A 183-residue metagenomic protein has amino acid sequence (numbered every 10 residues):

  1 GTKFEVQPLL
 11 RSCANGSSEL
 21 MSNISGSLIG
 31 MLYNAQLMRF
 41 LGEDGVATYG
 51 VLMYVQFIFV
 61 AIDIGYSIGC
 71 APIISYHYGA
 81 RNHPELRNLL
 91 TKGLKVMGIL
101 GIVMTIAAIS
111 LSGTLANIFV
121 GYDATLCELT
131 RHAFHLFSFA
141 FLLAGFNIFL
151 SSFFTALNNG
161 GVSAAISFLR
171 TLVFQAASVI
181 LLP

Functional and structural regions predicted by a protein language model:
G1-G16, I74-A140, P183: Short alpha-helical transmembrane segments in multi-pass integral membrane proteins
F4-L32, Q36, I58, I62 (+3 more regions): Hydrophobic faces of transmembrane alpha-helices in multi-pass small-molecule transporters and flippases across diverse
P8-N15, L37-F57, E85, A124-R131 (+1 more regions): Interfacial/gating helices of multi-pass transporter permease domains
G16, Y49-F57, G93-L94, F134-F137 (+1 more regions): Transmembrane helix-bundle signature of multi-pass membrane transporters/permeases
S17, S25, I29-L37, L41 (+3 more regions): Hydrophobic/aromatic end-of-helix segments at the C-terminal termini of transmembrane alpha-helices
S22, G26, G30, L100 (+3 more regions): Alpha-helical transmembrane segments of multipass membrane proteins
A35, M104-A108, V162-P183: Alpha-helical transmembrane segments of multi-pass membrane transporters and transport-associated inner-membrane enzymes
M38, T48-I106, S110-S112, A144-S163: Small-residue-rich hydrophobic transmembrane alpha-helices
